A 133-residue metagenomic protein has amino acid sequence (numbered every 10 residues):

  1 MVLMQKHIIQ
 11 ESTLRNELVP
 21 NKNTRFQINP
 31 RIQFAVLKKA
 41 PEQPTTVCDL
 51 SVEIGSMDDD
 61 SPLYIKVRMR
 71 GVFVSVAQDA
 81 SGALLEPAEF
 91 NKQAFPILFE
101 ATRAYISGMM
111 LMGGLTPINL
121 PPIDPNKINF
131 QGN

Functional and structural regions predicted by a protein language model:
M1-I97, A104, G108-N133: N-terminal intrinsically disordered, cationic/polar leader segments that include organellar targeting peptides
